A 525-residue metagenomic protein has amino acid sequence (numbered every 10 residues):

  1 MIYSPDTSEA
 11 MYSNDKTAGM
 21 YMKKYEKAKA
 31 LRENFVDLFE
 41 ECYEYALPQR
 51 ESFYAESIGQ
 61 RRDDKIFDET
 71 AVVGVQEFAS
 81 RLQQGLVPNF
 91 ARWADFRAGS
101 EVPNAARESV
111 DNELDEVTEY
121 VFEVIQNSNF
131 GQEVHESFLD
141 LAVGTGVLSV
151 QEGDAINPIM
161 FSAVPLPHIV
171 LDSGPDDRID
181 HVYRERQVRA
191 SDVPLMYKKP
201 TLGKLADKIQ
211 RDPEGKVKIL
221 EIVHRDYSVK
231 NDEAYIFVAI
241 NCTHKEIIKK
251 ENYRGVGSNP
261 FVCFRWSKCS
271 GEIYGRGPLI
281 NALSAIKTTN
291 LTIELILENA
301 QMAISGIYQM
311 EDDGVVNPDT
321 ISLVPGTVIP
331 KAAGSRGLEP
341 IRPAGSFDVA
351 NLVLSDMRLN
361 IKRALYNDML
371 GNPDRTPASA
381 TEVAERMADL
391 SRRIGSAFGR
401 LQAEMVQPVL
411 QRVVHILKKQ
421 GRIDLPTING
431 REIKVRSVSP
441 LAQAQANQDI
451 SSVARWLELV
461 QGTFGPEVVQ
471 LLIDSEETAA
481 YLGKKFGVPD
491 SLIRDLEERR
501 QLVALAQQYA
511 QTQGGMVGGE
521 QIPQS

Functional and structural regions predicted by a protein language model:
M1-D207: Extended, helix-rich architectural segments
M1-E56, Q60, I307-S525: C-terminal anchoring/interaction modules
M11-S13, T17, Q151-S322: Structured, contiguous alpha/beta core segments that scaffold functional sites
M20, K24, D95-D111, E119-Q126 (+4 more regions): Charged, low-complexity surface segments at secondary-structure and domain boundaries
D68-R81, N89-F96, A105-R107, A239-K249 (+2 more regions): Short, mixed-charge, low-aromatic patches
G74-L86, V121, N129-A142, L279-E298 (+2 more regions): Short, Φ-rich (hydrophobic/aromatic) sequence segments
E77, S109-N112, E116-Y120, N129 (+9 more regions): Exposed alpha-helical structural elements
D115, E119-F130, D140, G203 (+15 more regions): A broad, structural surface signal
